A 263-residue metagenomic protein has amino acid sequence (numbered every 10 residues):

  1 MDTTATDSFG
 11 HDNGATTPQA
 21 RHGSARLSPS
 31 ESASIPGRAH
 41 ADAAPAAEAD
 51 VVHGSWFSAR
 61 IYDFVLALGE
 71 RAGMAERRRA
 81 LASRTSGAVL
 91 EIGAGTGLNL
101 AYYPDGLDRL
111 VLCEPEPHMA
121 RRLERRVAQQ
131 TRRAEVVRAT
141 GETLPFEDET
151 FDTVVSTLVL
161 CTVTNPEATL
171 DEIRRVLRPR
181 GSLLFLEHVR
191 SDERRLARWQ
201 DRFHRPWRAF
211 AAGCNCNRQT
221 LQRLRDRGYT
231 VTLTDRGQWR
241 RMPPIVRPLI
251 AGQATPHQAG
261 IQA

Functional and structural regions predicted by a protein language model:
T3-E48, Q258-Q262: Intrinsically disordered, low-complexity terminal tails and inter-domain linkers enriched for S/T/G/P/D/E
G10, G37-G87, L98-Y102, H118-M119 (+1 more regions): Conserved class I S-adenosyl-L-methionine
A49, W56-S58, D63-R71, L186-V246: C-terminal alpha-helical "lid/dimerization" subdomain adjacent to the S-adenosyl-L-methionine
L90-I92, T96-T143: Class I SAM-dependent methyltransferase SAM/SAH-binding core
E142-V154: A short acidic, Gly/Pro-enriched loop at the edge of an enzyme's catalytic core that lines a small-molecule cofactor
D152-N165: A short SAM/SAH-binding and catalytic strip from SAM-dependent methyltransferases
E167-S182: A short glycine-rich, Lys/Arg-flanked "PGG" loop and its adjoining helix->strand segment in the class I
D235-A263: Core SAM-dependent methyltransferase catalytic element
